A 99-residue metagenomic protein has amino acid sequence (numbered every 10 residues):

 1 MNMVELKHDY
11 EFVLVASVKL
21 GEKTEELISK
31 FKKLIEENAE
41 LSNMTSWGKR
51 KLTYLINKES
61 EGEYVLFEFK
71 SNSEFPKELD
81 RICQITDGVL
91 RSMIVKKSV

Functional and structural regions predicted by a protein language model:
M1-G62, K70-V99: Long, contiguous binding/interaction regions
